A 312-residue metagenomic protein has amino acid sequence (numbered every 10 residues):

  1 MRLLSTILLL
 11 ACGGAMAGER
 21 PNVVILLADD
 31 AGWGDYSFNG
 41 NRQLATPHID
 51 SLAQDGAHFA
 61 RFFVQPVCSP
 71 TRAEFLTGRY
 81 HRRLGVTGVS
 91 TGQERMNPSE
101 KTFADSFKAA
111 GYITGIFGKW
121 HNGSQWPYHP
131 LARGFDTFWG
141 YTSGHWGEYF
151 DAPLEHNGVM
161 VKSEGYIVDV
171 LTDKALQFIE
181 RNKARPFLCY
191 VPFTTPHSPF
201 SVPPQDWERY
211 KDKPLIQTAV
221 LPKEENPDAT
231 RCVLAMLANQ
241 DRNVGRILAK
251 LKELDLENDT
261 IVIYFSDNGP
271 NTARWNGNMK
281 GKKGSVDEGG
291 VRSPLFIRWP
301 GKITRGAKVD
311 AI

Functional and structural regions predicted by a protein language model:
M1-L9: Sec-dependent signal peptide recognition, specifically the positively charged N-region followed immediately by
L3, G14-I312: Formylglycine-dependent sulfatase
